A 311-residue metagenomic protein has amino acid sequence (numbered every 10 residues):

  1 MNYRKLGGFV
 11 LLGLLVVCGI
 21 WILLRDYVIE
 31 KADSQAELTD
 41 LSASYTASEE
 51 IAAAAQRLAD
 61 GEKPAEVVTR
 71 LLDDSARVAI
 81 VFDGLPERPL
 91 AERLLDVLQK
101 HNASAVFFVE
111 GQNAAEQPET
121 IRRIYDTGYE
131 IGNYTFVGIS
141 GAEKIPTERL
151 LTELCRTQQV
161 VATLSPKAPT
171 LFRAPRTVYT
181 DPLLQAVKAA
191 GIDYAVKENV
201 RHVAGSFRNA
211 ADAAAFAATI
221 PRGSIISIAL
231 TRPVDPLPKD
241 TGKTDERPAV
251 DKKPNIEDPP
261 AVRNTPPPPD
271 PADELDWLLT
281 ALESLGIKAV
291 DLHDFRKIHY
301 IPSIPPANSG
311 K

Functional and structural regions predicted by a protein language model:
G8-R25: Hydrophobic membrane-insertion alpha-helices, especially the h-region of bacterial N-terminal signal peptides
D26-E49: Ser/Thr/Pro/Gly-rich low-complexity linker/stalk segments immediately outside membranes or between
Y45-A142, V160, K297: Active-site beta->alpha N-cap acidic-glycine motif
K63-D73, A115, P248-K311: C-terminal domain-boundary segment and adjacent tail
F82-G84, V109-Q112, N133-T135, R173-R176 (+3 more regions): A cross-domain feature marking catalytic cores of carbohydrate-active enzymes and several ubiquitous metabolic/repair
L85-P89, F108-Q117, G141-E148, R173-T180 (+1 more regions): Acidic-and-aromatic substrate-binding clefts and catalytic sites of carbohydrate-active enzymes
V97-F108, E130, T147-V178, Q185 (+2 more regions): CE4/NodB-like, metal-dependent polysaccharide N-deacetylase domain that modifies extracellular/periplasmic N-acetylated
L184-T219, G286-H299: His/Asp/Glu-enriched short active-site or ligand-binding loop at hydrolase and phosphoryl-transfer sites
